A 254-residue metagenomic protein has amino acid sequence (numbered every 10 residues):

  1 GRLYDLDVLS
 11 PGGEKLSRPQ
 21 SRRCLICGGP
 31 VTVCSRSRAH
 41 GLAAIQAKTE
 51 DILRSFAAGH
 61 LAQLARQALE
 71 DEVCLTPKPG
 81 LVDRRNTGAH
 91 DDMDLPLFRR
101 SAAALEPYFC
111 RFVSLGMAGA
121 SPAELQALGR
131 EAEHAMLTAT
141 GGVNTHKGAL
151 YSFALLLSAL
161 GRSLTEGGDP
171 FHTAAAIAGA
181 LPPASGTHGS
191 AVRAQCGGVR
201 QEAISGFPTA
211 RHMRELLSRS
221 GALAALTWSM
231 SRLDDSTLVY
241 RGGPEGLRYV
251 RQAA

Functional and structural regions predicted by a protein language model:
R2-A57: Long, contiguous binding/interaction regions
L3-V8, G13-P19, L137-T165, D169-P170: Catalytic cofactor-binding cores of redox enzymes
S17-Q20, S35-R38, L42, V143-T145 (+4 more regions): Short capping loops/turns at secondary-structure boundaries
S21-C24, G28-V31, Q46, E50 (+4 more regions): Hydrophobic, well-ordered secondary-structure segments
G28, E133, A178: Histidine-centered, metal-coordinating catalytic motifs and their short helical/loop contexts
D51-L115, P122, L160-A254: Phosphate-rich cofactor/ligand-interacting catalytic cores and adjacent structured alpha/beta frameworks
P107-A159: Long, hydrophobic/aromatic-enriched structural stretches that serve as scaffold segments
